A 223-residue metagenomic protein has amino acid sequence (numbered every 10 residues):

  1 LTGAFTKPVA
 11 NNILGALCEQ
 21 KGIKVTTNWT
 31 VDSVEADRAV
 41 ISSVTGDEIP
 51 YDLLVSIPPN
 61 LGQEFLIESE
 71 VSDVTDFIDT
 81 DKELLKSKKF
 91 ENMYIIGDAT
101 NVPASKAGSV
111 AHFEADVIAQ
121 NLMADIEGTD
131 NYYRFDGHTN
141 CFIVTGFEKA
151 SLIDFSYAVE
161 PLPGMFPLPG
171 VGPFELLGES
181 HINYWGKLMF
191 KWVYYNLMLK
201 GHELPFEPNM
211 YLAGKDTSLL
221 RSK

Functional and structural regions predicted by a protein language model:
L1-D76: A Rossmann-like FAD-binding core segment of flavoenzymes
A4, R134-S151: Flavin (FAD/FMN) cofactor-binding core of flavoprotein oxidoreductases
P8, S109, D116, F174-E179 (+1 more regions): Electropositive phosphate-/nucleotide-binding environments in soluble metabolic enzymes
R38, D47-D116, M123-A124: FAD-site-proximal beta/loop scaffold in flavoenzymes
D76-Y94, T145-F166: FAD-binding beta-loop-beta segment adjacent to the flavin cofactor pocket
V110-V117, K149-F155: Short, electropositive alpha-helical surface patch
A111-G137, I143: Internal hydrophobic alpha-helix adjacent to the cofactor/substrate pocket in enzyme cavities
I153-K223: C-terminal auxiliary extensions adjacent to catalytic cores
